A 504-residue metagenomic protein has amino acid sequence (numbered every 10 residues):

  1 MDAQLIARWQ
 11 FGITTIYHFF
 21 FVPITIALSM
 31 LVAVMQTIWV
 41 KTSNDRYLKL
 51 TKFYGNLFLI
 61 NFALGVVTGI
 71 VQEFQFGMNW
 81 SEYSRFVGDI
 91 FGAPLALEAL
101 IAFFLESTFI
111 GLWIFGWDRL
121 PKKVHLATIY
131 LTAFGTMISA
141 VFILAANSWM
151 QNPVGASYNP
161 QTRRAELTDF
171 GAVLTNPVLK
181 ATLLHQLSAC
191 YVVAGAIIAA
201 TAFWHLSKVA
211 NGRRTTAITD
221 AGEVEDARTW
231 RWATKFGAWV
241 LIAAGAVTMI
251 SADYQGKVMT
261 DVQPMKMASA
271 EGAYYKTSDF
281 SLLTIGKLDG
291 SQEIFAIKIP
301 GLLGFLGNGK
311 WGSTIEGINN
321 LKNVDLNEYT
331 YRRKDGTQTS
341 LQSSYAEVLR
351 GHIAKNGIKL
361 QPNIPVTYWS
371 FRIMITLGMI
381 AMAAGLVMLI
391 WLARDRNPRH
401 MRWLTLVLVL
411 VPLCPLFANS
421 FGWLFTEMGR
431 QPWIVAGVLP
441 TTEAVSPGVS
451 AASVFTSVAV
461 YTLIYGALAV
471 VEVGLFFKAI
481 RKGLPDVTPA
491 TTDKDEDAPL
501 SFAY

Functional and structural regions predicted by a protein language model:
M1-Y504: Polytopic transmembrane helical bundles with strong interfacial aromatic enrichment
